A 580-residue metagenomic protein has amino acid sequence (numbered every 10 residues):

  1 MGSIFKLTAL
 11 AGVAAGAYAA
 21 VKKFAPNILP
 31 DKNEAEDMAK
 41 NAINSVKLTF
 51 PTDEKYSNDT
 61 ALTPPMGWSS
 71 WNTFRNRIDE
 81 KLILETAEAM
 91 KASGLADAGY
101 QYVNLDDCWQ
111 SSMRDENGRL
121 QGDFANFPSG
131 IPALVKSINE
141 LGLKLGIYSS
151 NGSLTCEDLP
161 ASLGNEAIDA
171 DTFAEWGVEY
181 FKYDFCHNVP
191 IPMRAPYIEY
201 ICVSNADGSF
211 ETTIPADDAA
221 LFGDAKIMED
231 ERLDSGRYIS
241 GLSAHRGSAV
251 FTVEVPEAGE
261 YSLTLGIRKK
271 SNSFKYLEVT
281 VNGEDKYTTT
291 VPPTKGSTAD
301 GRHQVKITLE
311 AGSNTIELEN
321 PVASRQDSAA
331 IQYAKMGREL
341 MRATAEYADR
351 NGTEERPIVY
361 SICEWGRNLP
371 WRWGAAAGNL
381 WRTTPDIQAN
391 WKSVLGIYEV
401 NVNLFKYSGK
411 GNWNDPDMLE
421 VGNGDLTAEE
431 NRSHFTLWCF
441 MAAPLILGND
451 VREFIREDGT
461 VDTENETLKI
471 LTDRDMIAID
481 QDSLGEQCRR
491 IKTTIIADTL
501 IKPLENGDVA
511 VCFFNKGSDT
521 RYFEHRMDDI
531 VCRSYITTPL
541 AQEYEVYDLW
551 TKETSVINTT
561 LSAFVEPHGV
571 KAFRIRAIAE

Functional and structural regions predicted by a protein language model:
S3-F24: Hydrophobic alpha-helical topogenic segments used for membrane insertion/localization
E34-E80, L84, R338-A345, D349: N-terminal module-boundary/linker segments of secreted carbohydrate-active enzymes
P64-S70, G99-L105, K144-S149, E179-D184 (+6 more regions): Structural recognition of the beta-strand scaffold that forms the well-ordered cores of secreted hydrolase catalytic
L82, T86-P192: Aromatic-lined carbohydrate-binding/catalytic grooves of carbohydrate-active enzymes
A195-R325, I530-E543: Extracytoplasmic
Y261, G266, W438-M441, I446-G448 (+1 more regions): Carbohydrate-binding surface patches
N314-N320, I557-E580: C-terminal beta-strand-rich structural cap/linker in extracellular carbohydrate-active enzymes
D327-A334, R338-D450: Glycan-recognition surfaces
